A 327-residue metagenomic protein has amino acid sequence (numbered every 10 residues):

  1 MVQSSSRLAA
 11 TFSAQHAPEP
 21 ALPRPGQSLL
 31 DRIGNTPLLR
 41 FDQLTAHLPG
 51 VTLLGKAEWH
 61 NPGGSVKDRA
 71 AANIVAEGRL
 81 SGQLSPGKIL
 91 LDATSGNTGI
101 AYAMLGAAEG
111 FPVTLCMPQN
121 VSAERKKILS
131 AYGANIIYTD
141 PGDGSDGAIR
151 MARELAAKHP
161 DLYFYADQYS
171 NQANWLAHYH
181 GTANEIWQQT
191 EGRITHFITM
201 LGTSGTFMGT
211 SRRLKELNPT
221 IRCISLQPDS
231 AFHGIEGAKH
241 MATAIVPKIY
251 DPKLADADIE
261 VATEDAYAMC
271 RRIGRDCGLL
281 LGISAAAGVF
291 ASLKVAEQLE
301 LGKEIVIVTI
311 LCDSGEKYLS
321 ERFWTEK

Functional and structural regions predicted by a protein language model:
M1-K327: PLP-dependent amino-acid enzyme catalytic core
